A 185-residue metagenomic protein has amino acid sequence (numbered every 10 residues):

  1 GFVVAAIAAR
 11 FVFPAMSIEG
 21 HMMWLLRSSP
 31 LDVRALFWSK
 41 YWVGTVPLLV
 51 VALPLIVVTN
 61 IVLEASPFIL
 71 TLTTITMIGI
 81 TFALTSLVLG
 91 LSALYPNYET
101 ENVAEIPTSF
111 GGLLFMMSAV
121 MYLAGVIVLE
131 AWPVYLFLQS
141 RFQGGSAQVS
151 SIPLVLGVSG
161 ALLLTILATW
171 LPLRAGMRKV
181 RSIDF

Functional and structural regions predicted by a protein language model:
G1-W24, D32-F185: Hydrophobic alpha-helical transmembrane segments of membrane proteins
